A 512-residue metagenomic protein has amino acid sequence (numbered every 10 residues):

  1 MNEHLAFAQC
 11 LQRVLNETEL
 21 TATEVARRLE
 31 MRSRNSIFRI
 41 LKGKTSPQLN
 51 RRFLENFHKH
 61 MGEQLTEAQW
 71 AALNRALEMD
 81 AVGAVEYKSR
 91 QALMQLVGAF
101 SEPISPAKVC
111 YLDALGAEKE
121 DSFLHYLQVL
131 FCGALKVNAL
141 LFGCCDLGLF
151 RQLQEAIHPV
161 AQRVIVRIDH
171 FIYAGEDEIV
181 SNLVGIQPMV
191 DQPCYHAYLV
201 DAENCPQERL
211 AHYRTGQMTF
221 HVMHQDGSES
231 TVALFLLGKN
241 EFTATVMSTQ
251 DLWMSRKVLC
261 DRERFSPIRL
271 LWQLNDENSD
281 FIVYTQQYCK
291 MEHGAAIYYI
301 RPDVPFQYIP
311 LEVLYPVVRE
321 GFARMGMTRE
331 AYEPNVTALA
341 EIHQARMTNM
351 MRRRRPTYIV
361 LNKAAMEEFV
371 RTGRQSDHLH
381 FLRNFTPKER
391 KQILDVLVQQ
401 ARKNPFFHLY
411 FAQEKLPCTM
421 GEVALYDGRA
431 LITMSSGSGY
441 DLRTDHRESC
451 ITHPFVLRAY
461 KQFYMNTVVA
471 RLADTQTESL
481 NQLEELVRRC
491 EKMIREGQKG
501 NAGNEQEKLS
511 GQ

Functional and structural regions predicted by a protein language model:
M1-A22, R27-R28: A short, Lys/Arg-rich alpha-helix, primarily the initiator
M1-H4, A8, L49-A107: Short amphipathic recognition helices of helix-turn-helix/homeodomain-type DNA-binding modules
N2, R13, M31, H221 (+1 more regions): Cationic-aromatic interfacial patches
E24-E30, H58-G62: DNA-recognition alpha helix
E30-L49, L73: Recognition helix of helix-turn-helix/homeodomain-like DNA-binding domains that insert into the DNA major groove
L93-K136: Extended, compositionally biased accessory segments flanking or bridging domains
E118-A473: Hydrophobic protein-protein interaction segments
A459-Q512: Charge-biased C-terminal accessory regions appended to nucleic-acid-, cytoskeletal NTPase
